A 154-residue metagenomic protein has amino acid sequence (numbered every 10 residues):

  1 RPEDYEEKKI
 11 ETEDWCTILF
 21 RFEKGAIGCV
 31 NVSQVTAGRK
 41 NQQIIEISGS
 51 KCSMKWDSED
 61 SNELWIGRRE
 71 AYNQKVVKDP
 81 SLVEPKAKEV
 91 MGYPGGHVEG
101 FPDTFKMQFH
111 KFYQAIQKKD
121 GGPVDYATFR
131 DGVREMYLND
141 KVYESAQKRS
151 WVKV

Functional and structural regions predicted by a protein language model:
R1-K24, K51-Y126, R130: C-terminal glycine/acidic-rich active-site capping loop/insertion
D14-C16, Q43, K141: Residue-level marker for the onset of beta-strands and adjacent loop->beta junctions in well-ordered domains
T17, I27-V32: NAD(P)-dependent dehydrogenases' Rossmann-like dinucleotide-binding region
K24-A26, V35, S50-S53, S150: Short acidic/polar mixed-charge low-complexity motifs
N31-K40, H97-G100: Glycine-rich phosphate/pyrophosphate-binding beta-alpha loops
G132-E144: C-terminal hydrophobic helical "lid"/dimerization subdomain of Rossmann-like NAD(P)H-dependent oxidoreductases
E144-V154: C-terminal capping/lid region of NAD(P)-dependent oxidoreductase domains
